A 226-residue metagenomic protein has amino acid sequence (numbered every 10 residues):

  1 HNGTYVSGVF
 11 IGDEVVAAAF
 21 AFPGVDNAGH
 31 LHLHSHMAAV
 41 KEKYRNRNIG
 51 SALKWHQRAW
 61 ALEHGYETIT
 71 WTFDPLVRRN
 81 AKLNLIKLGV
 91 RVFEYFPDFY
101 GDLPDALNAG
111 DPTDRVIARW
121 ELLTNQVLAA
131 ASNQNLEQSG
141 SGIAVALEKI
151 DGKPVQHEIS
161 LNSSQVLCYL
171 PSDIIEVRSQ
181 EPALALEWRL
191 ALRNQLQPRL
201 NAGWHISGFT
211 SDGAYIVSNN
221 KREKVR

Functional and structural regions predicted by a protein language model:
H1-E42, S207-T210, N220: A conserved beta-strand-loop-helix scaffold within acyl/acetyltransferase catalytic domains
L31-E42, S164-Q180: Conserved acetyl-CoA binding element of GNAT-fold acetyltransferases
Y44, N48-H56: Conserved acetyl-CoA pyrophosphate-binding loop and the N-cap/start of the following alpha-helix in GNAT-like
A61-D74: Conserved GNAT acetyl-CoA-binding A-motif
T72, K82, G89-N108, G208: Conserved catalytic-core motifs of GNAT/GCN5-like acyltransferases
F99-A131, S218-V225: C-terminal "cap" of GNAT-fold acetyltransferases
S132-V166, L190-Q195: Short, cationic low-complexity segments
S179-N201: A conserved acidic, glycine/proline-rich C-terminal tail/linker
